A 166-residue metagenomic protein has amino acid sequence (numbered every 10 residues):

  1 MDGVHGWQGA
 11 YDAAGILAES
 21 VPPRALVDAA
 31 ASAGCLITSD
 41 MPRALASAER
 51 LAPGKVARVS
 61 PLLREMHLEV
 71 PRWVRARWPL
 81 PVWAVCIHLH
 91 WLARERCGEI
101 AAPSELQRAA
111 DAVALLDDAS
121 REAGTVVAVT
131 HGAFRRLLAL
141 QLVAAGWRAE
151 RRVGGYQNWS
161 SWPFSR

Functional and structural regions predicted by a protein language model:
M1-G3, E69-V74, L140-Q141: Short aromatic-enriched loop/helix-cap "lid" or pocket-rim segments at secondary-structure transitions that line
M1-L62, P79-A110: Active-site-proximal alpha-helix that buttresses catalytic centers in soluble enzyme cores
A30-A31, L116-G124: Glycine-rich phosphate-binding loop signature in dinucleotide/nucleotide-binding domains
G34, E122-G132: Generic beta-sheet signal
A44-L45, F134-R136: Short, active-site-adjacent cap segments at secondary-structure transitions
P61-M66, V153-Q157: Short, acidic/turn-prone active-site loops that include or flank metal/cofactor- and phosphate-binding residues
L62-W78: Signature for phosphate-centric chemistry
G146-R166: Domain-level recognition of soluble alpha/beta enzyme cores, biased toward histidine phosphatases/phosphomutases
